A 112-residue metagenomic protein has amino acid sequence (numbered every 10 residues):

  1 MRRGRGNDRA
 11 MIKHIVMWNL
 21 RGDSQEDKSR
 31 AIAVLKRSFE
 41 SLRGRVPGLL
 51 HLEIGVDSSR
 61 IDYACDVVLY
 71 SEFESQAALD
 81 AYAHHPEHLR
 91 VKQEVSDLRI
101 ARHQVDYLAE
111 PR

Functional and structural regions predicted by a protein language model:
R2-D66, E74-A81, Y107-R112: Short S/T/G/P-rich N-terminal loop/turn motif that feeds into the first structured element of a domain
F73-V105: C-terminal structural segments of small proteins and small subunits
